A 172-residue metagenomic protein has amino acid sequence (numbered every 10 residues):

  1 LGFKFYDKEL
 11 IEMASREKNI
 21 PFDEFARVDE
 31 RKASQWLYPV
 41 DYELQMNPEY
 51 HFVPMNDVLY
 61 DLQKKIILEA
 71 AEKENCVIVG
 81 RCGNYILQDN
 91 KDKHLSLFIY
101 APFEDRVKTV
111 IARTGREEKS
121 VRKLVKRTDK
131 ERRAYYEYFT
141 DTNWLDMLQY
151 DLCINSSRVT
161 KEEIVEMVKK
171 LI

Functional and structural regions predicted by a protein language model:
L1: Glycine-rich phosphate-binding P-loop
K4-F5, F22: Hydrophobic beta-strand scaffold residues
F5, H94-S96, D151-C153: Conserved beta-strand scaffold positions in the cores of enzyme catalytic domains, especially in NTP/NDP-utilizing
L10-N75: ATP-dependent small-molecule kinase phosphotransfer cores that center on conserved nucleotide phosphate-binding segments
F25, S34-V40, Y85, E117-K161: Small-molecule kinase domains that catalyze NTP-dependent phosphoryl transfer to phosphate-bearing small molecules
D57-D61, I78-R81, A134-Y138: Short gly/ser/thr-rich secondary-structure transition/capping motifs
Q63-T114: ATP-dependent NMP and nucleoside kinases share a basic, alpha-helical "lid"
K64, K161-K169: Short, amphipathic alpha-helical "lid/cap" segments that border enzyme active or binding sites
